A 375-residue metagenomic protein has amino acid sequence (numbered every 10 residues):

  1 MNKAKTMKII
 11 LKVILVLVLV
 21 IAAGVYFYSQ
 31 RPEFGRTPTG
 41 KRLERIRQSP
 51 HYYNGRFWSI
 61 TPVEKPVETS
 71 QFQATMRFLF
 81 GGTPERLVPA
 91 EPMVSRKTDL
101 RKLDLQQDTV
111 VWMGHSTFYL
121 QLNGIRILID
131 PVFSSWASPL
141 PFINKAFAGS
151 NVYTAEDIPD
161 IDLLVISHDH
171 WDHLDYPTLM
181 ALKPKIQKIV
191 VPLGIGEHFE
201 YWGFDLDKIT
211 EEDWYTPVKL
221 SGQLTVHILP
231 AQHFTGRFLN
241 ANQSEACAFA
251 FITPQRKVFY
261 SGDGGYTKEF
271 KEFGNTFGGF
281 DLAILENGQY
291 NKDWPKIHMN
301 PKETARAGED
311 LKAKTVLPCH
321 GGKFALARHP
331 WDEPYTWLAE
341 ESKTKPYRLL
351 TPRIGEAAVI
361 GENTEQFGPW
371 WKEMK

Functional and structural regions predicted by a protein language model:
K3-N144, N151, T253-Y260, D281-G288 (+1 more regions): Metallo-beta-lactamase
K12, I21, V25-Q48, Y52-F57 (+6 more regions): Cap/insert and terminal regions of metallo-dependent hydrolase folds
S49, F142-V191, G278-I284: Active-site metal-binding motif and surrounding structural segment of the metallo-beta-lactamase
E85-Q107, P192-R256, W337-E356, G361-E362: Metallo-beta-lactamase
T117-Q121, K219-G279, P295, M299-E303: Catalytic core of the metallo-beta-lactamase
L120, D130, H168, D175 (+6 more regions): Divalent metal-coordination and catalytic microenvironments
P131-F133, D169, A231-Q232, G262-G264 (+3 more regions): Active-site metal-binding loops of divalent metal-dependent hydrolases
F133-S150, G236-N240, N291-I297, A325: Acidic/histidine-rich helix-loop elements that form or flank divalent-metal/phosphate-binding sites at the catalytic
